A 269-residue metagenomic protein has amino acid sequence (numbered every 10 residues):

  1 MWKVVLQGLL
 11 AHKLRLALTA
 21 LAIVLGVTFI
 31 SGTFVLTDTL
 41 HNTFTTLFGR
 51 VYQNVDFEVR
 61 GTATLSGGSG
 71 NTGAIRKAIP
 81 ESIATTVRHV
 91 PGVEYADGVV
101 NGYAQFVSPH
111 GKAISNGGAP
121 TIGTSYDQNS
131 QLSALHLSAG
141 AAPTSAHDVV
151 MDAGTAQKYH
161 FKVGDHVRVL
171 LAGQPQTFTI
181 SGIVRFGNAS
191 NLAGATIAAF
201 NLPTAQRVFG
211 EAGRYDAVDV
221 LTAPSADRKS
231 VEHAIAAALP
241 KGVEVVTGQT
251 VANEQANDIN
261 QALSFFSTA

Functional and structural regions predicted by a protein language model:
W2-Q7, A11-A269: Membrane transport/envelope proteins' first extracytoplasmic loop
